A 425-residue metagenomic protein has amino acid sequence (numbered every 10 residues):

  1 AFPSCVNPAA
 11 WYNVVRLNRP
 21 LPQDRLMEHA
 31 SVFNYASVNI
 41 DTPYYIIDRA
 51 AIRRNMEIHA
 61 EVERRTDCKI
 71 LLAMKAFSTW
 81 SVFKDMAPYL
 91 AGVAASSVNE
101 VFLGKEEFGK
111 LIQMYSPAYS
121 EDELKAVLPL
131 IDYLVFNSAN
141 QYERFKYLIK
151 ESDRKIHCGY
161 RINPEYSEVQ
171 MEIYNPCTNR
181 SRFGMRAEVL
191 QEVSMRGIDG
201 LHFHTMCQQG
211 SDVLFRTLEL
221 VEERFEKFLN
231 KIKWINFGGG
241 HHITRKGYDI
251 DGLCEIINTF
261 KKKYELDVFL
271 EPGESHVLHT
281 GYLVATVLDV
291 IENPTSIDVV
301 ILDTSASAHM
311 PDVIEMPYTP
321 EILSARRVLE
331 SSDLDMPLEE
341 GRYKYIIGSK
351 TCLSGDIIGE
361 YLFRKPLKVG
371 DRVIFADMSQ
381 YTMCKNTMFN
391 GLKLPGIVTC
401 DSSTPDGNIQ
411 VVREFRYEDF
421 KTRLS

Functional and structural regions predicted by a protein language model:
Y12-N13, Q23: Short, positively charged and aromatic/hydrophobic N-terminal segments
N18-P22, L26: N-terminal basic/disordered segments at the start of proteins
H29-G109, Y115-S120, F363-A376, Q380-T382: N-terminal capping/small domains of soluble enzymes
I52, K75, G104, Y160 (+5 more regions): Conserved, mostly hydrophobic/aromatic
C68-W234, I256: Active-site-proximal beta-alpha core segment in soluble small-molecule metabolic enzymes
T205-M206, I235-T244, P272-E274: Glycine-rich beta-strand-to-loop/alpha-helix junction loops that act as flexible
I256, L270-S425: Charged (often Lys/Glu-rich) extended helix/loop segments that serve as interaction or gating elements
